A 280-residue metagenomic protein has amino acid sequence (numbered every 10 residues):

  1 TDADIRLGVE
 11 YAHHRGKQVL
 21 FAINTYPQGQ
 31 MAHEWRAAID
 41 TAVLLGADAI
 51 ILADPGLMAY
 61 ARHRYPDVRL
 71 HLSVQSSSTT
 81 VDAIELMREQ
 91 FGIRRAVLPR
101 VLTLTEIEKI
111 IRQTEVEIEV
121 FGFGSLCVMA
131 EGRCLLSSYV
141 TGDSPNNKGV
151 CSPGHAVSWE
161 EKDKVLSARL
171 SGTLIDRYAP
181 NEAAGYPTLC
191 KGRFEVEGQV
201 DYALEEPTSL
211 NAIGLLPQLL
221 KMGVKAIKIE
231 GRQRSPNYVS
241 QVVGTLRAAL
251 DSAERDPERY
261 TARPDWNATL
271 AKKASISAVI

Functional and structural regions predicted by a protein language model:
T1-S78, V97, V101-A226, R232-I280: Active-site pocket-lining/capping segments in soluble small-molecule metabolic enzymes
T80-A83: Conserved nucleotide-cofactor-binding alpha/beta core module
Q90-I93, V120: A cross-taxonomic marker for long C-terminal extensions/tails that follow the last structured domain
